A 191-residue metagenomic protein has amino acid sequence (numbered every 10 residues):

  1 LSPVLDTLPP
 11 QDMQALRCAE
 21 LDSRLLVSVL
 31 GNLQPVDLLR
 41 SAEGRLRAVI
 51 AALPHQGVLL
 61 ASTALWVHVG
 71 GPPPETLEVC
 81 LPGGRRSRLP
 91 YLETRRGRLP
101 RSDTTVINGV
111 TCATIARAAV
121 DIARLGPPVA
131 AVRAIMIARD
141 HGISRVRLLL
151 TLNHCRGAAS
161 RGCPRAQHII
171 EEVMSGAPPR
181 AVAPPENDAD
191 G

Functional and structural regions predicted by a protein language model:
L1-G191: Short gly/ser-rich loop at a beta-strand->alpha-helix junction or flexible surface loop bordering the NTP-binding
